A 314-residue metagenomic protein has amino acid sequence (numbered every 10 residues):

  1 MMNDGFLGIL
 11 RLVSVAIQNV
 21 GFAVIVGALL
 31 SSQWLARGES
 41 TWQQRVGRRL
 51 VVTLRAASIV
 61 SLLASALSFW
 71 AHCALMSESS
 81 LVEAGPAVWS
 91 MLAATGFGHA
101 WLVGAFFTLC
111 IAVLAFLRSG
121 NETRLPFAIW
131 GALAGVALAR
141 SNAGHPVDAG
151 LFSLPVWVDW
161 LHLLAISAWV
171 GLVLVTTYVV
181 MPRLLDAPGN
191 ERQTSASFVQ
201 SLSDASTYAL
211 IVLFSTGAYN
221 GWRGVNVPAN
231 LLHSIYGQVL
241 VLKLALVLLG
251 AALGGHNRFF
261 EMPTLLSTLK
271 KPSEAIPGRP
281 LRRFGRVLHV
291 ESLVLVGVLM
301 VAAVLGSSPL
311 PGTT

Functional and structural regions predicted by a protein language model:
M1-T314: Polytopic transmembrane helical bundles with strong interfacial aromatic enrichment
